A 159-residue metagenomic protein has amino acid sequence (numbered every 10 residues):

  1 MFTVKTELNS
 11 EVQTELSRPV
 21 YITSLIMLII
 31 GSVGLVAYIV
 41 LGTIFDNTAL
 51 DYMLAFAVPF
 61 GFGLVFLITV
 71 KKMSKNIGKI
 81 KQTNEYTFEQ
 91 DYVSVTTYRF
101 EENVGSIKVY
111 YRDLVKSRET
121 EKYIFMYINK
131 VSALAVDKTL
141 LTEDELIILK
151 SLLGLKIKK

Functional and structural regions predicted by a protein language model:
M1-Y38: N-terminal membrane-targeting/pre-transmembrane regions
I30-V36, A57-I68: Single-pass alpha-helical transmembrane signal-anchor segments
A37-D46: Juxtamembrane "helix-exit" motif on the non-cytosolic side of transmembrane helices
D46-P59: Hydrophobic alpha-helical transmembrane segments
V65-K108: Conserved beta-hairpin
F88-Q90, E119, I128: Generic beta-strand structural signal
Y123-K159: A membrane-cytosol interface segment of integral membrane proteins
